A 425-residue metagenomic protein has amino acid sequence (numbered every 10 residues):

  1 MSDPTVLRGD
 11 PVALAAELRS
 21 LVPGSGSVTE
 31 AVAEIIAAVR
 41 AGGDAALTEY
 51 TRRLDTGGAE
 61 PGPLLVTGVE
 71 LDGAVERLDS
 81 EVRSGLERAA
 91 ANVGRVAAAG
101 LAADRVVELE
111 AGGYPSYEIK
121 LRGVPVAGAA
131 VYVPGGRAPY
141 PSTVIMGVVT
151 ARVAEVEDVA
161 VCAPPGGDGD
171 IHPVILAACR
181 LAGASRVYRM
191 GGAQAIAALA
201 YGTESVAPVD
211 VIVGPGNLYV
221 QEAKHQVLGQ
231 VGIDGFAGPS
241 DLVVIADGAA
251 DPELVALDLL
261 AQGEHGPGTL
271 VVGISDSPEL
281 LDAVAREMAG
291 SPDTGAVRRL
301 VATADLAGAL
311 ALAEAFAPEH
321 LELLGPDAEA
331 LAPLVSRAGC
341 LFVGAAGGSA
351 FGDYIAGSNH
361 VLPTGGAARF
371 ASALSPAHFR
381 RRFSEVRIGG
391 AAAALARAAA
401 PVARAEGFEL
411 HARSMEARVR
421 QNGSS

Functional and structural regions predicted by a protein language model:
M1-K120, V124-A127: N-terminal Rossmann-like NAD(P)+-binding subdomain of aldehyde/semialdehyde dehydrogenases
D3-D10, R186-G191, R299-D305: Short acidic-hydrophobic, aromatic-tinged amphipathic segments that line or gate anion-handling sites
R105-A177: Conserved small-residue-rich beta-alpha loop and adjacent elements that most often cradle the phosphate/pyrophosphate
S142, V153-D170, A246-L254, D258-E287: Glycine-rich phosphate/diphosphate-binding loop of Rossmann-like nucleotide-binding domains
G183-V272: Conserved NAD(P)+-binding/catalytic subdomain of aldehyde/semialdehyde dehydrogenases
A261, H265, G273-A338: A glycine- and small/hydrophobic-rich beta-loop-beta segment that serves as a flexible "lid/hinge" or phosphate-binding
A315-S425: C-terminal core of ALDH-fold dehydrogenases
